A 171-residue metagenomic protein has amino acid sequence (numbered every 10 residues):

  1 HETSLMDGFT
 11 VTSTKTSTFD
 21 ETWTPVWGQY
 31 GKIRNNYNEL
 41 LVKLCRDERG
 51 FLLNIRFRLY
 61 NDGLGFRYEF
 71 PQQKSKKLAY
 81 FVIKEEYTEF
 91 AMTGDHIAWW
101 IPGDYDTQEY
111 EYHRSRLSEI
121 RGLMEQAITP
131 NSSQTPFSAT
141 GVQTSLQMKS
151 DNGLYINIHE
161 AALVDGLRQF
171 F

Functional and structural regions predicted by a protein language model:
H1-F171: N-terminal accessory beta-strand-rich subdomains and adjacent acidic, glycine-rich linkers that precede catalytic cores
